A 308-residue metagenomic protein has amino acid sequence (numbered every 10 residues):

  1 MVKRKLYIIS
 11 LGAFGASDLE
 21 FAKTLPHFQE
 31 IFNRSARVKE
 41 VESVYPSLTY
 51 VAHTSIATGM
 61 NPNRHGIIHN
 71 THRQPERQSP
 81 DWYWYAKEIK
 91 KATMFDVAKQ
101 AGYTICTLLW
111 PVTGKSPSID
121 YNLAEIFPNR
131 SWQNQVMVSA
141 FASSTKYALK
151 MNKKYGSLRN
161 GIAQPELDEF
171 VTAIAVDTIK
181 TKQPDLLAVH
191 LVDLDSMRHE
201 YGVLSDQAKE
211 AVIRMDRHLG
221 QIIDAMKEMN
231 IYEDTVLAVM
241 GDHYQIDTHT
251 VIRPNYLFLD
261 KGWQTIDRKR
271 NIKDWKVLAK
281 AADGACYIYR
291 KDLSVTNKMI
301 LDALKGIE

Functional and structural regions predicted by a protein language model:
V2, T71-H72, E76-K87, K91 (+2 more regions): Secreted, luminal/periplasmic, and some membrane-associated catalytic domains that remodel anionic oxygen-ester
K3-S17, E30-I31, I56, A98 (+4 more regions): Beta-strand elements within well-structured catalytic alpha/beta cores of enzymes that handle phosphate/sulfate esters
L11-A13, V38-K39, T49-A52, T71-Y83: Glycine-/proline-rich flexible loop or hinge segments
A16-D18, T113-D120, D195-H199, I246-H249 (+2 more regions): Short catalytic/ligand-binding loop motif for oxyanion handling, primarily in non-cytosolic enzymes, centered on
L19-N63, C106: Short, structured active-site-proximal loop/turn typified by the sulfatase FGly-forming signature C/S-X-P-X-R
K23-H27, T93, F170, I174 (+4 more regions): Extracytoplasmic/secreted proteins, especially bacterial periplasmic and envelope-associated proteins
K23-P26, N122-A124, V203-D206, I252-L257: Short secondary-structure boundary/capping segments
N61-G202, G284: His/Asp/Glu-rich, glycine-adjacent segments that coordinate divalent cations and/or stabilize oxyanion chemistry on
